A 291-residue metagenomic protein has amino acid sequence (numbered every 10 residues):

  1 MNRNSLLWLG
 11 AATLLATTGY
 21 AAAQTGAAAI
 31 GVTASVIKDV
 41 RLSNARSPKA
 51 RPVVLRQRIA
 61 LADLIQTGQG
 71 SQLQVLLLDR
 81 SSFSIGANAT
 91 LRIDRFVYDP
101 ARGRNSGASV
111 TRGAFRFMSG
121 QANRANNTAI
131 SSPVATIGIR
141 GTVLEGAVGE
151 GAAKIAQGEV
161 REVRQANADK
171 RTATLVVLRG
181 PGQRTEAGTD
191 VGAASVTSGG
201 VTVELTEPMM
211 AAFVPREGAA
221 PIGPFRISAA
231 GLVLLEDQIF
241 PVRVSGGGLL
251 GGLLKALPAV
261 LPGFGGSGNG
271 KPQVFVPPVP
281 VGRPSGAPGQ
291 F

Functional and structural regions predicted by a protein language model:
M1-A28, K49-V54, L78, R102 (+2 more regions): C-terminal interaction modules
Q24-R41: Short N-terminal segments immediately surrounding and downstream of signal-peptide cleavage
G31-T33, I65-Q66, F83, G107-A108 (+2 more regions): His/acidic/aromatic-lined binding-pocket segments of jelly-roll/cupin-type domains and related regulatory beta-sandwich
A34-K38, T67-G70, A122-R124, P181-A193 (+1 more regions): A short, compositionally biased
I37-V40, G70-L73, T142-L144: Generic short beta-strand segments
A45-A62, Q66-Q72, L78: N-terminal post-signal-peptidase region of extra-cytosolic proteins
I65-I137, G146, G151-A166, G192: Short, small-residue-rich packing micro-motifs
S119, G141-V143, S198: Short, structured patches in soluble enzyme cores that scaffold and shape functional sites
